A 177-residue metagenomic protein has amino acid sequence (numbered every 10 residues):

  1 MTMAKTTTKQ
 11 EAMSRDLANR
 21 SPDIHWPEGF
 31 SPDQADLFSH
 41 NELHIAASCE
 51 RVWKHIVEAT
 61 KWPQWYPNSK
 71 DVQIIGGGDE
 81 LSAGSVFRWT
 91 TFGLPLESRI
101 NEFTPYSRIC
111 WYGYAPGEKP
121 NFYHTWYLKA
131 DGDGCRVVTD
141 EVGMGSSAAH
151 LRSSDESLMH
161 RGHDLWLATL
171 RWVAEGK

Functional and structural regions predicted by a protein language model:
A4-G76: Hydrophobic ligand-binding cavity/cleft-lining segments
A4-I24, V142-K177: A conserved amphipathic terminal alpha-helix motif
K9-D16, H44, Q64, Q73-K119 (+3 more regions): Glycine-rich portal/gate segments that line the openings of hydrophobic small-molecule binding cavities
N19-S21, P120-Y127, G134: Soluble, non-transmembrane catalytic domains of enzymes that act on hydrophobic metabolites at membranes
E42-H44, Y112, Y127-K129, V138-V142: Residue-level recognition of well-ordered beta-strand positions that form the cores of beta-sheet-rich folds across
A46-E50, N101-Y106, Y127-R136: A short, structured loop/turn motif at beta-sheet edges
F87, E97-S98, G132, V137-V138 (+1 more regions): C-terminal and inter-domain tail/linker signature
